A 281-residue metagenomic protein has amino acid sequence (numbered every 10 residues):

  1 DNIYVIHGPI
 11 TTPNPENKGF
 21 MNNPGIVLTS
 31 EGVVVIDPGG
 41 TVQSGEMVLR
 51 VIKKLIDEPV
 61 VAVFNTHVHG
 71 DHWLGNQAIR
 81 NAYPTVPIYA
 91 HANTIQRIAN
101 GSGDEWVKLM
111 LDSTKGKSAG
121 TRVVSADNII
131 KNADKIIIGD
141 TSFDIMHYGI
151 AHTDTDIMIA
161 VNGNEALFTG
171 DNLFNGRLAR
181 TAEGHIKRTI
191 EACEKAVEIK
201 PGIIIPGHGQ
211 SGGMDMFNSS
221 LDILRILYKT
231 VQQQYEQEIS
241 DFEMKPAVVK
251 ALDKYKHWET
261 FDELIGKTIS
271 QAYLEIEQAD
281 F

Functional and structural regions predicted by a protein language model:
N2, V27, D37, I52 (+10 more regions): Divalent metal-coordination and catalytic microenvironments
I3-T11, T114-S118, G139-F143: Short Pro/Gly-enriched beta-strand edge/turn motifs at strand-loop
Y4-V51, I157-T169: Conserved beta-strand hairpin/beta-sheet module of binuclear metal-dependent hydrolase folds, prominently
E16-F20, P38-G45, H69-H72, H91 (+6 more regions): Solvent-exposed, acidic/flexible segments
P24, G45-L49, N76, I95 (+8 more regions): Extracytoplasmic/secreted envelope proteins and their assembly/folding machinery, especially bacterial periplasmic
G32-V34, G40-V42, K135, S142-Q233: Metallo-beta-lactamase
R50-N128, K135, K229: Active-site HxH/HxHxD metal-binding segment of metal-dependent hydrolases
E198-I203, S211-F281: Accessory terminal helices/loops
